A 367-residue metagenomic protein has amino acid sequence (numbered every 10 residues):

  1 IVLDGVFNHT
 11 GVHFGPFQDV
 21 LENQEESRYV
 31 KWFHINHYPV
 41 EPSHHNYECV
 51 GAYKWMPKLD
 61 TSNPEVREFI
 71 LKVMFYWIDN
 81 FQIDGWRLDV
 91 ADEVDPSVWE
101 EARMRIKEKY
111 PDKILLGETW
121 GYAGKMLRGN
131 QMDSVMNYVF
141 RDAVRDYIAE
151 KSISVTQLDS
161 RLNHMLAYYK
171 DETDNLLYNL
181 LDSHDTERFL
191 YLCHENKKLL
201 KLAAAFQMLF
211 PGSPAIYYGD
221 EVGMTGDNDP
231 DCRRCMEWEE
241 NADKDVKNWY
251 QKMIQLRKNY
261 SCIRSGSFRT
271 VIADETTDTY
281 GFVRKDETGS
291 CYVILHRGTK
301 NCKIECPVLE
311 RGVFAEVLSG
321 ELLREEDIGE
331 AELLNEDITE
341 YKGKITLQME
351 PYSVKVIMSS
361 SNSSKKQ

Functional and structural regions predicted by a protein language model:
I1-L3, W86, L115-G117, M136 (+2 more regions): Hydrophobic faces of well-ordered beta-strands that scaffold small-molecule active sites in alpha/beta enzyme cores
I1-N80, A102-E108: Substrate-binding/active-site clefts of carbohydrate-active enzymes
D4, I70, W77, L88 (+6 more regions): Conserved, mostly hydrophobic/aromatic
Q18-L21, F75, D79, D89-E172 (+7 more regions): Active-site-proximal helices and loops of the catalytic beta/alpha 8
A52-R67, D84-E93, D146-I153, E187-E195 (+1 more regions): The substrate-binding groove and active-site-proximal loops of carbohydrate-active enzymes, especially glycoside
I83, M132-D133, G212-S213: A structural motif
E172-H194: Active-site clefts of carbohydrate-active enzymes
K197-L200, P211, I216, V222-Q367: Carbohydrate-interacting/catalytic domains
